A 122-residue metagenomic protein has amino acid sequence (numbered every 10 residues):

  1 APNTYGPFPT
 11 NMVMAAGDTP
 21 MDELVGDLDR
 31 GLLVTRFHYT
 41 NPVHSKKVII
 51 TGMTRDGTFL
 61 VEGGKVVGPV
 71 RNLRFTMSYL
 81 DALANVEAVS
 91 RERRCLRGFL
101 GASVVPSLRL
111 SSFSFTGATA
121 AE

Functional and structural regions predicted by a protein language model:
A1-E122: N-terminal small-residue-enriched
